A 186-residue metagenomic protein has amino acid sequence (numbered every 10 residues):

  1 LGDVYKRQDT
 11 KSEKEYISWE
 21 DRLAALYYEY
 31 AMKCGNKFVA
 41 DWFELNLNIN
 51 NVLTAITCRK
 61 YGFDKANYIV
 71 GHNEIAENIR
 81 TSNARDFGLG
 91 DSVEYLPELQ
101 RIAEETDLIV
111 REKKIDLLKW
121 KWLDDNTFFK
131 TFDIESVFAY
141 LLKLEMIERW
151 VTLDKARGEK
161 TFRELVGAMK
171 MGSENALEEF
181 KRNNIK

Functional and structural regions predicted by a protein language model:
L1-Y5: Short, small-residue-biased leader/transition segments that mark boundaries at the very start of proteins
Q8-S18: Terminal low-complexity "docking" segments
Y16-N184: A contiguous, surface-oriented mixed alpha/beta subdomain in the mid-to-C-terminal portion of proteins that forms
